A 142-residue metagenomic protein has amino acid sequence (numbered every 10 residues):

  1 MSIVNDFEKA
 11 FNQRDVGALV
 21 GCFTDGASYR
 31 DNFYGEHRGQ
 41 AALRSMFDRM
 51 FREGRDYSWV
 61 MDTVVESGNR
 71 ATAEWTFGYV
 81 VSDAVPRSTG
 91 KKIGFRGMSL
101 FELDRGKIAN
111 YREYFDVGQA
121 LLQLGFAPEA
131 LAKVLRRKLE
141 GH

Functional and structural regions predicted by a protein language model:
M1-D25, L135-H142: Short, low-complexity N-terminal intrinsically disordered segments enriched in polar/charged residues
M1-V4, Q40-L43, G94: A structural signal for well-ordered alpha-helical scaffolds and beta->alpha junctions
V4-F7, D31-Y34, T89: Conserved short-loop catalytic and cofactor-binding motifs
D6, Y29, Y111-Y114: Intrinsically disordered, low-complexity regulatory regions of eukaryotic regulatory proteins
V16-V20, T24-R70: A solvent-exposed, acidic/Ser-Thr-rich amphipathic alpha-helical stretch
D48-H142: A beta-strand edge to alpha-helix "cap/lid" segment located at domain peripheries
